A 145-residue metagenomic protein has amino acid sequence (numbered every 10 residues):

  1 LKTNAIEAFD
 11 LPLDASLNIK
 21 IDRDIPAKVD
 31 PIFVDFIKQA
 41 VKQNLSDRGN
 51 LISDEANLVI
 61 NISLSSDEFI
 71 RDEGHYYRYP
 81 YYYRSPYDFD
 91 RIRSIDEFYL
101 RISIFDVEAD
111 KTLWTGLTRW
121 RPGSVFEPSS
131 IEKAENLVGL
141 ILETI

Functional and structural regions predicted by a protein language model:
L1-R48: A structural "domain/chain start" motif
D10-A15, G49-L58, I104-K111: A short, structured loop/turn motif at beta-sheet edges
I19-K20, S53-E68: A short, hydrophobic beta-strand-centered structural micro-motif
D30-K38, R93-F98, G123, E127-E135: Solvent-exposed, acidic/flexible segments
V41-G49, L64, E108, I141 (+1 more regions): Sec/Tat-exported extracytoplasmic proteins
D47-L51, V125-F126: Short helix-to-loop capping/linker segments positioned immediately adjacent to catalytic or ligand/cofactor-binding
I62-L113, R119-W120: Surface-exposed short loop/turn segments
E108-T144: Short secondary-structure boundary motifs at beta->alpha junctions and helix caps
